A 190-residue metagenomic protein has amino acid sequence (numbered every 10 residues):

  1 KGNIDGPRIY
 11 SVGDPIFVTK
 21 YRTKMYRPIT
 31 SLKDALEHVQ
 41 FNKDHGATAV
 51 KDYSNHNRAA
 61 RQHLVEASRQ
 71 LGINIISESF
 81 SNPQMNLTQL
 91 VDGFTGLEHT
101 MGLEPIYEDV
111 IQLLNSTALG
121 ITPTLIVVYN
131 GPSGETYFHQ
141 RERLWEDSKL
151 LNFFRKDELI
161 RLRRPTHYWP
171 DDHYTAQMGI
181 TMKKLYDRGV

Functional and structural regions predicted by a protein language model:
K1, F17-V18, N55-A60, F80-L87 (+2 more regions): Active-site environment of divalent metal-dependent phosphoester hydrolases
K1-D5, R27-T48: Alpha-helical scaffold segments that flank or form the walls of functional sites
G2-P15, R61-F80, A118-P123: Alpha-helix-loop-beta-strand connector modules within alpha/beta enzyme cores
P7-K24, Q62, N152-R163: N-terminal small/glycine-rich loop or linker at the start of catalytic domains across soluble metabolic enzymes
T19-L36, I76, S81, Y168-D171: Active-site mouth loops of central-metabolism enzymes
H38-H56, G102-V190: Active-site neighborhoods of metal-dependent hydrolases
N42, L64, S68, T88-L90 (+2 more regions): Generic structural signal for hydrophobic
G46, R69-I73, L90-L97, S116-G120 (+1 more regions): Glycine-enriched alpha-helix->loop->beta-strand junction motifs that scaffold or abut catalytic
